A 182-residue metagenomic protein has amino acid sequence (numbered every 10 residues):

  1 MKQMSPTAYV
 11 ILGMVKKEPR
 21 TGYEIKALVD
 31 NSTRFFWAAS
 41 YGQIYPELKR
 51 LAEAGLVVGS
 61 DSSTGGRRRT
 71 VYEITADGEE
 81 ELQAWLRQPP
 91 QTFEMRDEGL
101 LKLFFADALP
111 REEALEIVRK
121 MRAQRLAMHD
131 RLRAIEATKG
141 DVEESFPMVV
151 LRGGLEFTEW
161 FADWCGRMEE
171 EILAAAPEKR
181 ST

Functional and structural regions predicted by a protein language model:
M1-E94: Basic helix-turn-helix/winged-helix DNA-binding cores and closely related short helical interaction motifs
S40, P110, A114, E143-P147: Residue-level recognition of alpha-helical structural elements
Q83-R131: Amphipathic alpha-helical dimerization/coiled-coil segments that flank or bridge DNA-binding/regulatory modules
R133-L151: Acidic interhelical loop/turn segments
T158-E171: Amphipathic alpha-helical coiled-coil segments
L173-T182: Long amphipathic alpha-helical coiled-coil segments
